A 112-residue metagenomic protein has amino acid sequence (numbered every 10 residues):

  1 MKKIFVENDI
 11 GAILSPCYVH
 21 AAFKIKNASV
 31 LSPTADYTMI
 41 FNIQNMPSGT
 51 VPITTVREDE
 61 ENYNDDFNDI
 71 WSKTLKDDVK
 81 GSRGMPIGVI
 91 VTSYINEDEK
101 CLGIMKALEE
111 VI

Functional and structural regions predicted by a protein language model:
K2-G11, I43-I112: Structural helix-boundary/capping segments
C17, V30-A35: Charged helix-capping and loop-helix junction motifs
C17-H20, V91-S93: Short, histidine-centered active-site or binding-site loop motifs used for metal coordination, general acid-base
V19-A21, T55-V56: Short, solvent-exposed loop/turn segments at secondary-structure junctions
A21-F23, T38-N45: Conserved nucleotide-sugar donor-interacting segment of glycosyltransferase catalytic cores, predominantly GT-B
A22-L31: Glycine/threonine-rich flexible loop motifs
P33-T38, M105: Amphipathic alpha-helical segments in well-structured domains
